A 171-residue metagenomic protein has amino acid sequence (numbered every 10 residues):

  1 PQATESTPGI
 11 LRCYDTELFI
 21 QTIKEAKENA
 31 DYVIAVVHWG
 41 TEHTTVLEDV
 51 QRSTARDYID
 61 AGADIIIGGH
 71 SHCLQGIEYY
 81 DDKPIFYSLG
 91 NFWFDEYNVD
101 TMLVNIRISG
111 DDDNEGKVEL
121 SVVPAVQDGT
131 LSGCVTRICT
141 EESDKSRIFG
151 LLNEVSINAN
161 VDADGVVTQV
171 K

Functional and structural regions predicted by a protein language model:
P1-K171: Acidic, metal/ion-coordinating pockets
